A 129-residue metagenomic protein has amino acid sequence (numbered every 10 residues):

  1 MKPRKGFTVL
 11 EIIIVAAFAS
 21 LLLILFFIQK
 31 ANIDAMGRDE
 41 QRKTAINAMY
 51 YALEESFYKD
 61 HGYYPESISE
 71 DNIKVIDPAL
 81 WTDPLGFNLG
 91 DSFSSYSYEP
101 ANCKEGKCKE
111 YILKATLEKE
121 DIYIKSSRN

Functional and structural regions predicted by a protein language model:
K2-K30: N-terminal single-pass transmembrane signal-anchor helix
P3, I73-V75, S126: N-terminal cationic leader/targeting segments used for protein routing and processing
R4, Q41, E105-C108: A generic fold-level signal
I24, Q29-I73: Conserved hydrophobic/amphipathic alpha-helical signal-anchor segments
E54-D121: Extracellular/periplasmic head regions of type IV pilus-like filament subunits
K119-N129: Low-complexity, S/T/G/P-rich flexible repeat/linker segments used as non-globular hinges and stalks within
